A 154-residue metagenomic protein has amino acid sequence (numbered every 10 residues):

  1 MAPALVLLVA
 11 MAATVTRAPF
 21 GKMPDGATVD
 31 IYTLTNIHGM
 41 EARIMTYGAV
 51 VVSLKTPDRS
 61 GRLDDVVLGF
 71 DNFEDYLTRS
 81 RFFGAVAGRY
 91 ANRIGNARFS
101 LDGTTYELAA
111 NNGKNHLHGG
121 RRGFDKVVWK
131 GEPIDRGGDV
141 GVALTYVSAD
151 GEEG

Functional and structural regions predicted by a protein language model:
M1-A2, Y47: Composition- and surface-driven signal marking solvent-exposed, interaction-prone regions in large proteins
A2-A10: Bacterial N-terminal signal peptides
A12-G154: Surface-exposed acidic/polar loop and edge beta-strand patches at domain peripheries
